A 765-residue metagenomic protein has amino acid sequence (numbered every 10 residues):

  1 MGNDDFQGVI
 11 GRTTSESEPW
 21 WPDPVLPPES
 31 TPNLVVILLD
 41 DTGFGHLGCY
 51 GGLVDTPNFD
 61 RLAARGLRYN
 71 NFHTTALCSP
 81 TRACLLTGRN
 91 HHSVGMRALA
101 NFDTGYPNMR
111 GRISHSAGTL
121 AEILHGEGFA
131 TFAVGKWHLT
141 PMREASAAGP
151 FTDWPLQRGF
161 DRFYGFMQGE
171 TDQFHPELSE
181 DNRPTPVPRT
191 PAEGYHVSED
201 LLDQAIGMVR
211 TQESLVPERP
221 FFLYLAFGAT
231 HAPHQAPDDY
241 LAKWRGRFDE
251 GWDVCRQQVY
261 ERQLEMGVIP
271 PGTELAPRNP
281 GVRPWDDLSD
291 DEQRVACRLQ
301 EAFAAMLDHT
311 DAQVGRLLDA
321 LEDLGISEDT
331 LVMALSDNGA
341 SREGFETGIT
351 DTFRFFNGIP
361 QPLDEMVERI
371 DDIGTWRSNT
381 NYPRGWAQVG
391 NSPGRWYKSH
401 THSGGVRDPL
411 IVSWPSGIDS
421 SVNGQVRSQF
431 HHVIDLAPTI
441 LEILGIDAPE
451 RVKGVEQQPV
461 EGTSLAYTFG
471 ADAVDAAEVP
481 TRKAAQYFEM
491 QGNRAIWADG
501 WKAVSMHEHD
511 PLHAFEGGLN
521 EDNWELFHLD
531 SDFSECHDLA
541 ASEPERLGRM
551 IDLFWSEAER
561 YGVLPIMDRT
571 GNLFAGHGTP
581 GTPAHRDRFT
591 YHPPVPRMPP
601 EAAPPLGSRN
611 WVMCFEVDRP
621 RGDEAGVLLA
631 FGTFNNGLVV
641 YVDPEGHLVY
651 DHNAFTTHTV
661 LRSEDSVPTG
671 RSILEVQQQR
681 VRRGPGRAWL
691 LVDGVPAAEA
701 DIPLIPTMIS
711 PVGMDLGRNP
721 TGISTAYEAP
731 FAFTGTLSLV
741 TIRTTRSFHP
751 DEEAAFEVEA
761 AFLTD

Functional and structural regions predicted by a protein language model:
M1-N520, W524, F533-D552, I566 (+4 more regions): Formylglycine-dependent sulfatase
G2, T13-S15, L529, F756 (+1 more regions): Exposed, low-complexity/repetitive linear segments and helix-based recognition motifs, biased toward charged/polar
S413-P415, L529, T741-S747: Short beta-strand-to-coil "C-cap" segments at the C-terminal boundary of structured domains/repeats, marking
D530-S534, G694-A697: Asp-box/BNR beta-propeller loop motif
I551-R569: Charge-dense polyanion-binding interfaces
P565-D765: Extracellular glycan-associated modules
